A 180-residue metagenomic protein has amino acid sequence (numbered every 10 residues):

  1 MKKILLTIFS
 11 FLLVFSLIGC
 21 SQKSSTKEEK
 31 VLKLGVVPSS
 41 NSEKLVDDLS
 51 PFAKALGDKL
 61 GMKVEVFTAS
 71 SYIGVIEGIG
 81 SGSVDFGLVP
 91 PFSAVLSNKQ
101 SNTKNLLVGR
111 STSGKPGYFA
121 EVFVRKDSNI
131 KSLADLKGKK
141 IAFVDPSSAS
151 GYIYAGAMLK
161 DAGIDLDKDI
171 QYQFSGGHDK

Functional and structural regions predicted by a protein language model:
M1-I4: Positively charged n-region of N-terminal signal peptides that target proteins for export
S16-G19: C-terminal motif of bacterial Sec signal peptides marking the signal peptidase cleavage site
S21-K23: Bacterial signal peptide processing site
E29, L34-K59, A69, F92 (+1 more regions): Bilobed "Venus flytrap"/periplasmic-binding protein-like clamshell domains and structurally analogous long
K63-I73: Early extracytoplasmic/lumenal segment of secretory-pathway proteins
I73-G87, Q100-S101, A134, G177-K180: Short helices/loops that flank or line small-molecule/ion binding pockets
G87-A94: Ligand-binding clamshell of periplasmic/extracellular solute-binding protein-like
S97-R110: Ligand-binding "clamshell"
